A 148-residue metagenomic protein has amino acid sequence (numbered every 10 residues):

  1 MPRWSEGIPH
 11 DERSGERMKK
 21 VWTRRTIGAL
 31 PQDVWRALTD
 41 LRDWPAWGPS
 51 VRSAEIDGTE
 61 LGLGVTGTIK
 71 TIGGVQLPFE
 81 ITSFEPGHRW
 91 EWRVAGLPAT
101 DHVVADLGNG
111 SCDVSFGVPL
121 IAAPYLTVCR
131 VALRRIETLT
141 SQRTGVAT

Functional and structural regions predicted by a protein language model:
P2-E55: Hydrophobic ligand-binding cavity/cleft-lining segments
W4, R89-T148: Beta-strand/loop substructures that line and gate deep hydrophobic ligand-binding cavities in soluble
I8-P9, V21, G64-T66, A99-D101: Short structured motifs
R13-G15, G58-T59, I81-T82, V103-D106: Short secondary-structure boundary/capping segments
Q32-R36, A46, S83, N109 (+2 more regions): Replace "anionic and nucleotidyl ligands
P45-A46, E55-A99, S111-D113, L120: Glycine-rich portal/gate segments that line the openings of hydrophobic small-molecule binding cavities
